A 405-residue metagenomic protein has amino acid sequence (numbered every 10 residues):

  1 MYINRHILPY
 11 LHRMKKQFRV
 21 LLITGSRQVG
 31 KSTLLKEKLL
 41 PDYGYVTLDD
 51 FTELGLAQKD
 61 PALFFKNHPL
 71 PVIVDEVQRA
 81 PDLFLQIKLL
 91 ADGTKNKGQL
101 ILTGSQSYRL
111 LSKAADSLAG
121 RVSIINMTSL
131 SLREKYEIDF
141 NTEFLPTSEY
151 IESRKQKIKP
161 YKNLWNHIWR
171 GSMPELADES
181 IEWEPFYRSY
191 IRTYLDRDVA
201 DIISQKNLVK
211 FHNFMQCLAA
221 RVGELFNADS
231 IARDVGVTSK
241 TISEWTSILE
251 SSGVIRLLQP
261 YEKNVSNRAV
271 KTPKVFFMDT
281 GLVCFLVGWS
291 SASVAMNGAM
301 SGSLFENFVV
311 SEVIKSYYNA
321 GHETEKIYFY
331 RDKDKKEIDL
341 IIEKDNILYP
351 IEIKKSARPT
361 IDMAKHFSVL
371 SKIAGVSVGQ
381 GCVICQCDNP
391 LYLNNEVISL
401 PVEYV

Functional and structural regions predicted by a protein language model:
M1-H12: N-terminal pre-Walker A segment at the start of P-loop NTPase domains
I23: Hydrophobic anchor at the beta1->P-loop junction of P-loop NTPases
K31-S32: Conserved lysine of the Walker
Y43-P71: Short glycine-rich substrate-engagement loop in P-loop NTPases that contacts/grips substrate
F84-Y108, A115-S117: Conserved catalytic/switch belt of AAA+ P-loop NTPases
S107, L111-A220, E224-L225: Interdomain motor-coupling "hinge/lid" segment immediately C-terminal to the ATP-binding subdomain of NTP-driven enzymes
A177-L348: Accessory nucleic acid-recognition modules appended to NTPase machines
Q386-V405: Domain-level recognition of nuclease-like catalytic cores that cleave nucleotide substrates
